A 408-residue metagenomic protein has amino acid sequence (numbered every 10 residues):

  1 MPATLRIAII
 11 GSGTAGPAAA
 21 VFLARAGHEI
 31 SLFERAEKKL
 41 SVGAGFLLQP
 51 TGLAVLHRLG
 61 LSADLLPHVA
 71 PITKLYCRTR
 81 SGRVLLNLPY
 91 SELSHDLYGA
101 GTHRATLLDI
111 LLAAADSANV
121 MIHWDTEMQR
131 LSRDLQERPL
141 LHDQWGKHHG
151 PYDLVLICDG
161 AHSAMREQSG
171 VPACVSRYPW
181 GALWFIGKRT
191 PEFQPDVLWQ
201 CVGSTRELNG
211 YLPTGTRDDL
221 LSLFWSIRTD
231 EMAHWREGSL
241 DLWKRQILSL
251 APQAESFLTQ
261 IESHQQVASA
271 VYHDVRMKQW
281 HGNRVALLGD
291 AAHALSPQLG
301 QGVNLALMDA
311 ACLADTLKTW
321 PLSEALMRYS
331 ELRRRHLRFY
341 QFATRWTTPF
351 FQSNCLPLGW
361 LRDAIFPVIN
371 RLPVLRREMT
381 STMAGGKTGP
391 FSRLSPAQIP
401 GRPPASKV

Functional and structural regions predicted by a protein language model:
M1-I7: Extreme N-terminal leader/targeting segments of oxidoreductases
R6, E29, L220: Residues at the starts of beta-strands that form the adenosine-phosphate
I9-R25, F33, L156-I157, Q266-L356 (+2 more regions): Conserved mid-domain beta->alpha element of the FAD-binding
A15, K38, H162: Conserved Rossmann-like nucleotide-cofactor binding loop
A24-G43: Glycine-rich FAD pyrophosphate-binding loop
H28, L61, V120: Short phosphate-binding/catalytic loops that engage adenosine nucleotides
A44, L48-A114: Active-site-adjacent segment of FAD-dependent monooxygenases/related oxidoreductases
L112-A113, S117-A268, R276: Conserved FAD-binding catalytic core of PHBH/FMO-like flavoproteins
